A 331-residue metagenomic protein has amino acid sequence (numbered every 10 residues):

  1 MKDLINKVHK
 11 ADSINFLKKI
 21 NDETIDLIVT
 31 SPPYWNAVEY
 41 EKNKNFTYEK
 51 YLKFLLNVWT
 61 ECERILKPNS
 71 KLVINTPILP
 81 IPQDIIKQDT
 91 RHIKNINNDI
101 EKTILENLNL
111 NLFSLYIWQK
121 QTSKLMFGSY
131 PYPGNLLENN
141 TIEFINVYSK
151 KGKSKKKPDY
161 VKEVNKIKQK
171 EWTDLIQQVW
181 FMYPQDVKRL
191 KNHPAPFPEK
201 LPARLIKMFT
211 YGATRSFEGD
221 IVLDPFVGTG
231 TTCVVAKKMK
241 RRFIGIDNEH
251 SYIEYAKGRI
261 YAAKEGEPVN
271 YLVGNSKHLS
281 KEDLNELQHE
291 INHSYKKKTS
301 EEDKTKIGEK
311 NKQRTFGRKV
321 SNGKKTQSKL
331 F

Functional and structural regions predicted by a protein language model:
M1-F16, K257-T299: S-adenosyl-L-methionine
M1-Y255, H293, I307, K312 (+2 more regions): Core catalytic lobe of class I
Q288-H289, E302-E309: Compositionally biased, intrinsically disordered low-complexity regions enriched in charged/polar residues
